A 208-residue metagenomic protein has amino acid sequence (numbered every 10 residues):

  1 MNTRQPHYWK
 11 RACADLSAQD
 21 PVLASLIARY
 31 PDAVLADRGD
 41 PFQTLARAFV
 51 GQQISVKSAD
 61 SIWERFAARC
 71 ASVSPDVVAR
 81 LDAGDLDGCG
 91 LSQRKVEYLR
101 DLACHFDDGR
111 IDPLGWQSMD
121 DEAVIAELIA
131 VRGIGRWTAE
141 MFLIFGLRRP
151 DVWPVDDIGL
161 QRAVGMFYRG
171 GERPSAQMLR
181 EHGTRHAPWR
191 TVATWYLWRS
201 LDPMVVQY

Functional and structural regions predicted by a protein language model:
M1-A33, Q117, D121-E122, R136-Y208: C-terminal accessory module of base-excision DNA glycosylases/AP lyases that mediates lesion recognition and DNA
A18-A48, Q53-A71: A positional/architectural concept
V22, I54-S55, A59-R132, A187: Alpha-helical ds-nucleic-acid-binding substructure associated with the helix-hairpin-helix region of base-excision DNA
A33, A48, Q52-Q53, R69 (+7 more regions): Alpha-helix C-capping/helix-to-loop hinge sites
L35-Q43, G90-R94, G183-R190: Structural motif
D37, K57-S61, V73, R94 (+4 more regions): Alpha-helix N-cap and coil->helix boundary residues
T44-F49, R65, L81-D85, A123-E127 (+3 more regions): A general alpha-helix detector
L45-V50, L99-A103, F142, A193-L197: Short alpha-helical scaffolding segments that buttress acidic/His motifs in well-ordered protein cores
